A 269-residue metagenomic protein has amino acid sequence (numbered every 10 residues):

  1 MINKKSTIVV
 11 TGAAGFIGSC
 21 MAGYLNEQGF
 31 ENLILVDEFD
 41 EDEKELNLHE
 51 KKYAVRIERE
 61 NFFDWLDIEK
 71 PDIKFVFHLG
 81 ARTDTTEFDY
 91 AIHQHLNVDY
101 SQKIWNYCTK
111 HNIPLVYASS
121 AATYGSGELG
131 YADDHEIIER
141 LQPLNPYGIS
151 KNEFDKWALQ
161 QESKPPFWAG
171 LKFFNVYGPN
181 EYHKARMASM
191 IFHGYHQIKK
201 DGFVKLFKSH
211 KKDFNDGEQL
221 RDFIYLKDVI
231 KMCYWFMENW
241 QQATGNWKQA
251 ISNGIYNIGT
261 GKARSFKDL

Functional and structural regions predicted by a protein language model:
I8-Q28: N-terminal Rossmann NAD(P)H-binding glycine-rich loop of SDR-like oxidoreductase domains
T11, V36, V76-G80, L115-A121 (+1 more regions): SDR active-site strand-loop-helix element
F30-E31, K110-I113: A short helix->loop->beta-strand "cap" motif at the edges of active sites that frequently abuts
I34-F62: Glycine-rich phosphate-binding loop and adjoining beta1-alpha1-beta2 segment of Rossmann-like nucleotide-binding folds
R59-L96: NAD(P)H-binding glycine-rich loop region in Rossmannoid oxidoreductase-like domains and their noncatalytic homologs
H95, D99-K103, K110, T123-G170 (+3 more regions): Catalytic helix-loop patch of NAD(P)-dependent Rossmann-fold dehydrogenases
L129-G130, K156-W235, A263: NAD(P)-dependent short-chain dehydrogenase/reductase
I191-G194, K200, M232-L269: Mid/C-terminal beta-alpha module of Rossmann-like enzyme folds, strongest in SDR-family dehydrogenases/epimerases
